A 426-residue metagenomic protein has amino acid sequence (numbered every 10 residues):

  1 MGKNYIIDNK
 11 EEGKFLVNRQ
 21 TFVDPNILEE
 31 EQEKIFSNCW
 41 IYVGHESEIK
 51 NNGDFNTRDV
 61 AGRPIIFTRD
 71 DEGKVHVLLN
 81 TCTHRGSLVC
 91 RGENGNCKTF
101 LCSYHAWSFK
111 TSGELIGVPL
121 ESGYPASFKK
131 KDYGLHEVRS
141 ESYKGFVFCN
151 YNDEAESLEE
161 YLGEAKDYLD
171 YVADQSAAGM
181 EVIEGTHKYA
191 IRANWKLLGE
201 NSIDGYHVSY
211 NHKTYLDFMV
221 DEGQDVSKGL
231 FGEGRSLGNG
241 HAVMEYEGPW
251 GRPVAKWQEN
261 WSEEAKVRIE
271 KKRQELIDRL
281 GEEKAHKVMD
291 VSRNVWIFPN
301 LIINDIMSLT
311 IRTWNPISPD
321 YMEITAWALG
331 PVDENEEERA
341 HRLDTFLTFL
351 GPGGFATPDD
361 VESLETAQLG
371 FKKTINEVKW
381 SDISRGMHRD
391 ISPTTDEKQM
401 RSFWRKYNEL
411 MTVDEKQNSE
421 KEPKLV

Functional and structural regions predicted by a protein language model:
G2-E11, T83-E93, R252-E264: Short N-terminal helix-initiation segments at or just after the protein's N-terminus
G2-T21, G179: Short, contiguous pre-domain boundary segments
K10, V17-V60: Non-catalytic accessory segments flanking enzyme active sites
F36-W40, S87, H207: Generic structural signal for secondary-structure transition and capping sites
S37-K50, P119-Y124, S292-F298: Short Pro/Gly-enriched beta-strand edge/turn motifs at strand-loop
I49-D167: Rieske [2Fe-2S] iron-sulfur-binding domain
K74, N80, E141, F146-V426: C-terminal catalytic domain of Rieske-type non-heme iron oxygenases
